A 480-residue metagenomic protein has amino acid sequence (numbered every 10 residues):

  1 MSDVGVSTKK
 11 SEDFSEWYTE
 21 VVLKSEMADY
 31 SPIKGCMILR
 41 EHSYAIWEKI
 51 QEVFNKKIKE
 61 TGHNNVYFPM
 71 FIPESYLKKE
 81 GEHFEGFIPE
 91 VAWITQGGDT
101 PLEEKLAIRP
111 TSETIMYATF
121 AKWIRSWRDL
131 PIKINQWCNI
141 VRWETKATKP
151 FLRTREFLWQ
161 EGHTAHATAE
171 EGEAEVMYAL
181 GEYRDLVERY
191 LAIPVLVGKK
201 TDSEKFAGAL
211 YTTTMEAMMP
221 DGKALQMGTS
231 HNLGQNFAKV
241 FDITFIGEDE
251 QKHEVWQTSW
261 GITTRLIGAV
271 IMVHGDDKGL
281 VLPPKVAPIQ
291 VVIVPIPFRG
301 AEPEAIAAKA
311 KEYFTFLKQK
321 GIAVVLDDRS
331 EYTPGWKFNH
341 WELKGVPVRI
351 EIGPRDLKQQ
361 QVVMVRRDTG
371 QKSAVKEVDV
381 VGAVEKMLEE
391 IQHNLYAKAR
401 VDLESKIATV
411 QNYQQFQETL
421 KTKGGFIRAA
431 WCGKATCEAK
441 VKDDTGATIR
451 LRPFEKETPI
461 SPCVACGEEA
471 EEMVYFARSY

Functional and structural regions predicted by a protein language model:
M1-Y480: NTP/phosphate- and nucleic-acid-binding module
